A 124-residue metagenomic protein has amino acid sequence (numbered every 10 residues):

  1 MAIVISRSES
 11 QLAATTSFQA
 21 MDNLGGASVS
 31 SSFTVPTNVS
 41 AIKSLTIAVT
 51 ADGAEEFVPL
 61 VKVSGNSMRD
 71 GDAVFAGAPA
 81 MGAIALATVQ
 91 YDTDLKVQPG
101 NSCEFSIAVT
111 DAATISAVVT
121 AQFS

Functional and structural regions predicted by a protein language model:
M1-F33, N38, D52, A108-S124: C-terminal interaction-tip segments
G26, N38, P79-L86, G100-S102: Tight coil/turn sites that cap or link beta-strands
S31-T34, L86-L95: Exposed aromatic-hydrophobic patches
N38-A54: Short, well-structured hydrophobic secondary-structure segments
K43, E55-P59, A113-A117: Short beta-strand/loop motifs in extracellular/secreted proteins, especially within beta-sandwich accessory domains
K43-I47, D94-A113: Noncatalytic modules at the cell exterior or secretory-pathway interfaces, chiefly beta-strand-rich lectin/adhesion
A54-Q90: Terminal beta-strand-rich extracellular "head" domains that mediate receptor/glycan or other ligand binding
